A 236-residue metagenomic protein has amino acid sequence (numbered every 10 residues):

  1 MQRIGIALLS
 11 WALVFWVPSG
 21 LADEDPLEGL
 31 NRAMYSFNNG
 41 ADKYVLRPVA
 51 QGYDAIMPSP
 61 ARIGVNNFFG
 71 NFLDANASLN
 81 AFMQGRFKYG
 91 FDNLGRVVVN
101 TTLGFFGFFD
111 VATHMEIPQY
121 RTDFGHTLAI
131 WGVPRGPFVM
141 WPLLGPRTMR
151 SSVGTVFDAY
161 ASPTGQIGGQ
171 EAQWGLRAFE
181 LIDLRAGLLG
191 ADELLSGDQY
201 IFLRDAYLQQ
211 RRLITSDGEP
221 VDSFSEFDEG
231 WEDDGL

Functional and structural regions predicted by a protein language model:
M1-L8: Bacterial N-terminal signal peptides that target proteins for export
L9-L13: Hydrophobic helical h-region of N-terminal Sec-dependent signal peptides in bacterial secretory/periplasmic proteins
V17-S19: N-terminal signal peptide c-region/cleavage motif recognized by signal peptidases
A22-E24: Boundary at the C-terminal end of the N-terminal hydrophobic targeting segment
Y44-P60, G125: Membrane interface segments of multi-pass transport proteins and intramembrane proteases
R62, N66-F68: Beta-rich strand-turn-strand
N71-M149: Mid-length scaffold segments of soluble, non-membrane domains
H126, W131-L236: A structured, mid-to-C-terminal "fold-capping" secondary-structure block
